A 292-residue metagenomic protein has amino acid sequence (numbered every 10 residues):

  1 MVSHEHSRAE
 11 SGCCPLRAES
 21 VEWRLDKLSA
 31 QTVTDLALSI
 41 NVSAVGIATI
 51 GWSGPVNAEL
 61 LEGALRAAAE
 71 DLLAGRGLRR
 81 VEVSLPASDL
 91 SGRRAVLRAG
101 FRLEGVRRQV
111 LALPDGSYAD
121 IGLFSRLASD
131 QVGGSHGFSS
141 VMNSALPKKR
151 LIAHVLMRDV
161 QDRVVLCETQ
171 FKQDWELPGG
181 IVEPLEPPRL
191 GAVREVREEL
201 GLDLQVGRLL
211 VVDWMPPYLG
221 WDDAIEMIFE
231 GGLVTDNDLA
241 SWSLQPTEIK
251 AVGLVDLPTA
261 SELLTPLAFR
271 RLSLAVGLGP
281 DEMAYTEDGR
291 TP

Functional and structural regions predicted by a protein language model:
V2, E82, Q173-D174, P246-P292: Nudix hydrolase/Nudix homology domain
Q31-I40, S140-V164, I181, V212: Conserved N-terminal beta-strand and adjoining loop/helix that marks the start of the Nudix/MutT-like hydrolase domain
L38-V56, L65-R66, W175-G180: Conserved acetyl-CoA binding element of GNAT-fold acetyltransferases
A58-A74, R94, R98, P188-V193: Conserved acetyl-CoA-binding loop-helix of GNAT-fold acetyltransferases
G77-L78, L85-R94, D159-E198: Conserved Nudix-box catalytic region and its N-terminal flanking loop in Nudix hydrolases and closely related
S84, R102-S117: Conserved catalytic-core motifs of GNAT/GCN5-like acyltransferases
S117, I121-H154: Acidic, metal-coordinating catalytic segment for phosphate/diphosphate chemistry, firing primarily on the Nudix
S135, V182-Q205, D213-A268: Unchanged
